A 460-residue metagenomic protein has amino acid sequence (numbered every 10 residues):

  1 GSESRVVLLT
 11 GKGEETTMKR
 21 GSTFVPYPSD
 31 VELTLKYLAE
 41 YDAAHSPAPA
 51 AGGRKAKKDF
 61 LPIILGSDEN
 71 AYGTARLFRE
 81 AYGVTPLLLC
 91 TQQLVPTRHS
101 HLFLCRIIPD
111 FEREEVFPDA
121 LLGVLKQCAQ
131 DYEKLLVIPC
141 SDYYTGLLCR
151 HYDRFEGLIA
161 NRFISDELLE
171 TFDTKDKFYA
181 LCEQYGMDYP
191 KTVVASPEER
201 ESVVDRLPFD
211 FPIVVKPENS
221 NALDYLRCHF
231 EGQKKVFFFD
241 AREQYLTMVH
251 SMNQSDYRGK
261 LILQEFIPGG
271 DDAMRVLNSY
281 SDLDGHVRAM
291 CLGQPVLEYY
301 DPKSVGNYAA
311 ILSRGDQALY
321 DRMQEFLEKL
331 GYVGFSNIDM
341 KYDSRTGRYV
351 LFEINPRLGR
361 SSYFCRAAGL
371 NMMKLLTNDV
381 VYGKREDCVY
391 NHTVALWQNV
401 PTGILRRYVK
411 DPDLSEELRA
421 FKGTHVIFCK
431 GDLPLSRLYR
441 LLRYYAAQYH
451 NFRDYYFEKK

Functional and structural regions predicted by a protein language model:
G1-A51: ATP-dependent carboxylate-amine ligase
K12-T17, D142-Y144, E218-S220: Short glycine-rich anion-binding loops that position phosphate/pyrophosphate groups of nucleotides and phosphorylated
A44-I164, E201-S202, R453-E458: ATP-binding N-terminal substructure of ATP-dependent carboxylate-amine bond-forming enzymes
L169-I262, L283: Active-site nucleotide/adenylate-binding loops and adjacent lid/helix of ATP-dependent enzymes
F239-D301, R314-D321, Y342, R348-V350: Phosphate-binding site of ATP-dependent enzymes
V296-Y300, S304-Y308, N355-G369: Glycine-rich phosphate/pyrophosphate-binding beta-alpha loops
L327-Y363: Conserved metal-phosphate-binding beta-hairpin within the catalytic cores of diverse ATP-dependent phosphoryl-transfer
N378-K460: Peripheral (often C-terminal) accessory segments that flank ATP-dependent C-N-forming ligase machineries
